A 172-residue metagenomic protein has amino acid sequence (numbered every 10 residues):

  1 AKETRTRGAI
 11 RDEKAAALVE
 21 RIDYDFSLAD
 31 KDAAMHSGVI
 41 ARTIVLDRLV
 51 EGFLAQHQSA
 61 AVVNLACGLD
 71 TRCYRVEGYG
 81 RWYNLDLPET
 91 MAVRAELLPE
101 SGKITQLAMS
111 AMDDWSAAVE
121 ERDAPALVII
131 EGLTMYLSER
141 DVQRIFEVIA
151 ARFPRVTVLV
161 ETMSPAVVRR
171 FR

Functional and structural regions predicted by a protein language model:
A1-M109, E121-D123: Rossmann-like AdoMet
V62-N64, N84, I129, T157-E161: A structural signal for short, well-ordered beta-strand segments and their strand-loop junctions that often border
G68, T134, S164: Catalytic metal-binding/acid-base residues of hydrolase active sites
T71, W115, A166-V167: Feature marks short, surface-exposed loop/turn motifs that line or immediately flank catalytic pockets and channel
Q106, D114-A117, Y136-P154: A short, conserved alpha-helix within the catalytic core of class I
R122-G132: Short SAM/SAH-binding signature in class I
L127, I145-A166: Conserved beta-strand signature within the Rossmann-like core of class I S-adenosyl-L-methionine
R169-R172: Short, glycine-/aromatic-enriched active-site segment of Class I SAM-dependent methyltransferases
